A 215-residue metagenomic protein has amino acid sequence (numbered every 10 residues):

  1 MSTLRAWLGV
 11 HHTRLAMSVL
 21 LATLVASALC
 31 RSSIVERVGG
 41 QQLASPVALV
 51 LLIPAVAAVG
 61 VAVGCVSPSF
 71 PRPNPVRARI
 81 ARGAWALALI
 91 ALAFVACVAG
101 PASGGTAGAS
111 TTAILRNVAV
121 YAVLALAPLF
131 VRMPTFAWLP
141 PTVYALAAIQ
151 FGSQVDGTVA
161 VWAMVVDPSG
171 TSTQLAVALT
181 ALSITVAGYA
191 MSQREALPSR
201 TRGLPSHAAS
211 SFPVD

Functional and structural regions predicted by a protein language model:
M1-A44, L126, F130, V143-A147 (+2 more regions): Hydrophobic alpha-helical transmembrane segments
L15, S67, I80, F136-A137: Residue-level recognition of membrane-helix boundary sites in multi-pass small-molecule transporters
A22-C65, A84-T142: Secretory targeting signals
V63-A81: Membrane-helix interface/capping segments
P73-N74, T106-A107, T171: Alpha-helix capping and helix-coil boundary motifs
L92-C97, A148, I184-T185: Alpha-helical transmembrane segments of multipass membrane proteins
V95, S153-Q154: General N-terminal targeting signals
